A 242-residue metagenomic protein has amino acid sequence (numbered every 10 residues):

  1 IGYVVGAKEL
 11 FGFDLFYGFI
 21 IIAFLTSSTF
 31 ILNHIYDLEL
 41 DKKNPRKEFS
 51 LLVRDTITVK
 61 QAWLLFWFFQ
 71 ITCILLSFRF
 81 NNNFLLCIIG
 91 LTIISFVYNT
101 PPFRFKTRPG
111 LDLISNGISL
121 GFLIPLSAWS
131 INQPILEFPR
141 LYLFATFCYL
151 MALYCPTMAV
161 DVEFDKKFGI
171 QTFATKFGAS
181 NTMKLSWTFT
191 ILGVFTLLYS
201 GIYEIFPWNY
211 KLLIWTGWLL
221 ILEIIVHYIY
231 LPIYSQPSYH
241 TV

Functional and structural regions predicted by a protein language model:
I1-V4, F66-S77, I89-F96, L123 (+2 more regions): Hydrophobic core of alpha-helical transmembrane segments in multi-pass integral membrane proteins
Y3-Y36, C73-I74, F78, N82-V97 (+1 more regions): Membrane-embedded alpha-helical segments that form the functional core of polytopic membrane enzymes, especially those
F13-I21, Q61-L65, F69, N83-C87 (+6 more regions): Alpha-helical transmembrane segments of integral membrane proteins
I21-V53, Q61, A152-A174: Acidic (Asp/Glu-rich) catalytic motifs at the cytosolic membrane interface
F30, E39, I94-K106, V226-S235: C-terminal ends of transmembrane helices
L38-I89, Q171-F206: Multi-pass membrane catalytic core of lipid/isoprenoid biosynthesis enzymes
L51-I135: Intramembrane alpha-helical segments
N181, I202-V242: Extended hydrophobic alpha-helices typical of membrane-associated regions
